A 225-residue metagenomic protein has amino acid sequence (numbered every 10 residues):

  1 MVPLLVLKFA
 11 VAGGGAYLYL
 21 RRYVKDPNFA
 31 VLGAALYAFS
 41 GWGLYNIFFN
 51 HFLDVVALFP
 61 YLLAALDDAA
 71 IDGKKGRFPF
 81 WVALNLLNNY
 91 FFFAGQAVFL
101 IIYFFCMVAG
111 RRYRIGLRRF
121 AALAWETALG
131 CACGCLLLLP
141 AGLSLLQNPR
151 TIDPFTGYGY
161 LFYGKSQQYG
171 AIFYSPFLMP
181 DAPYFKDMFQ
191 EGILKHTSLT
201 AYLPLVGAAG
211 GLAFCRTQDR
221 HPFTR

Functional and structural regions predicted by a protein language model:
M1-A16, T197-G211: Hydrophobic alpha-helical transmembrane segments
L4-Y23, N28-G110, L123-G142, Q147: Membrane-embedded helix bundles of polyisoprenyl
A16-Y23, G110-I115, A213-H221: Membrane-water interface regions at transmembrane-helix termini and the short interhelical loops of multi-pass membrane
G33-A34, A97-L100, R118-R119, G142-S144 (+2 more regions): Composition- and surface-driven signal marking solvent-exposed, interaction-prone regions in large proteins
L58, M107-A109, R114, I152 (+1 more regions): A generic membrane alpha-helix/interface feature
A65, D72, G207-R225: Hydrophobic alpha-helical segments
Y113-A128, R220-T224: Membrane-interfacial entry segments at the cytosolic side of transmembrane helices
R119-C215: Periplasmic/ER-lumenal interhelical loops and adjacent helix-loop junctions in multi-pass membrane proteins
